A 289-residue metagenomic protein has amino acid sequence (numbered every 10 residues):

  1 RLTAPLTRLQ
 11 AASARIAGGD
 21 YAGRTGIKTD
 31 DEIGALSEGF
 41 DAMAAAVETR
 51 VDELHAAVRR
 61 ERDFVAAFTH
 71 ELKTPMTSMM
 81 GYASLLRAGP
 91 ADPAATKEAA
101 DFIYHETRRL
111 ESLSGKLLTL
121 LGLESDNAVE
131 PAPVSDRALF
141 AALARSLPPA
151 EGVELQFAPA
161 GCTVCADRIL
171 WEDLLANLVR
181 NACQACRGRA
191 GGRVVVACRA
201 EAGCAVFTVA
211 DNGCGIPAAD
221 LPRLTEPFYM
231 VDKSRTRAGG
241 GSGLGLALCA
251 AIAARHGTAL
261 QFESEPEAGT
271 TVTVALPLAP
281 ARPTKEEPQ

Functional and structural regions predicted by a protein language model:
R1-V65, M80-R87, G122, P227 (+4 more regions): Membrane-proximal HAMP signal-relay module
H105-L110: Short alpha-helical segment of the dimerization/phosphotransfer core of two-component systems
S125-E130, T163-A166: Conserved micro-motifs of the catalytic ATP-binding
N181-C186: Short helix-loop "hinge" at the ATP-lid/N-box region of the Bergerat-fold HATPase_c
G191-G203: Short beta-strand/loop element within the Bergerat-fold HATPase_c
D211: Acidic ATP/Mg2+-coordinating residue in the GHKL
I216-M230: Short conserved segment of the HATPase_c
A254-Q289: C-terminal end segment of the histidine kinase catalytic
